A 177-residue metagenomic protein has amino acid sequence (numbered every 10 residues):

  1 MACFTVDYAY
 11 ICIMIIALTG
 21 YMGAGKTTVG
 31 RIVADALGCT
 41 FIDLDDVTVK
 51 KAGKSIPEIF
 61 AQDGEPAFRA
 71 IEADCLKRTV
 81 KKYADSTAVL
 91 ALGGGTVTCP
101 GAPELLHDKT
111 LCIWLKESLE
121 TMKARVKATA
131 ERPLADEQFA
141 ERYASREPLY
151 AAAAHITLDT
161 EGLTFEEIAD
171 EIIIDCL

Functional and structural regions predicted by a protein language model:
Y8-I13, T28, I32, A36 (+4 more regions): NTP-dependent small-molecule kinase module
L18: Hydrophobic anchor at the beta1->P-loop junction of P-loop NTPases
Y21: P-loop (Walker A) phosphate-binding loop of NTP-binding proteins
G25: Conserved glycine(s) of the Walker
D35-L44: Post-Walker A helix-loop "phosphate-sensing" segment adjacent to the P-loop in P-loop NTPases
L44-E104: ATP-dependent small-molecule kinase phosphotransfer cores that center on conserved nucleotide phosphate-binding segments
G93-V97, S118-E120, L163: Short glycine-rich anion-binding loops that position phosphate/pyrophosphate groups of nucleotides and phosphorylated
D108-L149: A glycine- and Lys/Arg-enriched "phosphate-lid" helix/loop adjacent to the NTP-binding pocket of small-molecule kinases
